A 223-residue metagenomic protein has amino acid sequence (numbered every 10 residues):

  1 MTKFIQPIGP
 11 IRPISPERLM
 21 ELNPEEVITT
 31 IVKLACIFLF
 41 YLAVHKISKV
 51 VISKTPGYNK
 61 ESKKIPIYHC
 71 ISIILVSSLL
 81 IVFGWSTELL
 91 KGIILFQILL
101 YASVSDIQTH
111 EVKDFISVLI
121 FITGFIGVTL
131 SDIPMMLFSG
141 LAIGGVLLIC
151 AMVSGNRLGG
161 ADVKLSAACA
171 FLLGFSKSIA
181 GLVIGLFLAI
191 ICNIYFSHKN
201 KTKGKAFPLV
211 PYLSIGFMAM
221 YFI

Functional and structural regions predicted by a protein language model:
M1-I223: A membrane-topology feature that recognizes alpha-helical transmembrane segments and their immediate juxtamembrane
